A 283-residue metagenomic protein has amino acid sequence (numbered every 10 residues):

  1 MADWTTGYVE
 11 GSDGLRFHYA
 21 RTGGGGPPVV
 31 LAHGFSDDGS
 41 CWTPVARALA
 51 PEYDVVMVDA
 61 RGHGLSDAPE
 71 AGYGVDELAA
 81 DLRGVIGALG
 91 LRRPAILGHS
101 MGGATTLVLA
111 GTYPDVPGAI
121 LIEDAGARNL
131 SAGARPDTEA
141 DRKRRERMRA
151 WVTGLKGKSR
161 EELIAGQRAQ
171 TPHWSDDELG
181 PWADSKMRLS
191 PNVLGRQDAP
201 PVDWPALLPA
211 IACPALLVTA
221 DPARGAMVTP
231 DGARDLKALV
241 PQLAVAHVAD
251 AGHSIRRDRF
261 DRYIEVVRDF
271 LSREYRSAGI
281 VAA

Functional and structural regions predicted by a protein language model:
M1-R16: N-terminal cap/lid segment of alpha/beta-hydrolase-fold proteins
L15-A68: Conserved HGGG/HGGXW glycine-rich cap/lid loop of the alpha/beta-hydrolase fold
D59, A95, G118-L121: Residue in the alpha/beta-hydrolase core beta-strand immediately N-terminal to the catalytic nucleophile
E77-P94: Conserved acidic catalytic loop of the alpha/beta-hydrolase fold
G98, G102, T106: Gly/Ala-rich beta-loop-alpha elbow adjacent to hydrolase catalytic centers
G111, P117-L155: Flexible "cap/lid" loop of the alpha/beta hydrolase fold
M187-A238: Conserved serine/cysteine hydrolase catalytic core
P241-A283: Catalytic active-site module of serine/aspartate enzymes centered on a nucleophile-bearing elbow/loop
